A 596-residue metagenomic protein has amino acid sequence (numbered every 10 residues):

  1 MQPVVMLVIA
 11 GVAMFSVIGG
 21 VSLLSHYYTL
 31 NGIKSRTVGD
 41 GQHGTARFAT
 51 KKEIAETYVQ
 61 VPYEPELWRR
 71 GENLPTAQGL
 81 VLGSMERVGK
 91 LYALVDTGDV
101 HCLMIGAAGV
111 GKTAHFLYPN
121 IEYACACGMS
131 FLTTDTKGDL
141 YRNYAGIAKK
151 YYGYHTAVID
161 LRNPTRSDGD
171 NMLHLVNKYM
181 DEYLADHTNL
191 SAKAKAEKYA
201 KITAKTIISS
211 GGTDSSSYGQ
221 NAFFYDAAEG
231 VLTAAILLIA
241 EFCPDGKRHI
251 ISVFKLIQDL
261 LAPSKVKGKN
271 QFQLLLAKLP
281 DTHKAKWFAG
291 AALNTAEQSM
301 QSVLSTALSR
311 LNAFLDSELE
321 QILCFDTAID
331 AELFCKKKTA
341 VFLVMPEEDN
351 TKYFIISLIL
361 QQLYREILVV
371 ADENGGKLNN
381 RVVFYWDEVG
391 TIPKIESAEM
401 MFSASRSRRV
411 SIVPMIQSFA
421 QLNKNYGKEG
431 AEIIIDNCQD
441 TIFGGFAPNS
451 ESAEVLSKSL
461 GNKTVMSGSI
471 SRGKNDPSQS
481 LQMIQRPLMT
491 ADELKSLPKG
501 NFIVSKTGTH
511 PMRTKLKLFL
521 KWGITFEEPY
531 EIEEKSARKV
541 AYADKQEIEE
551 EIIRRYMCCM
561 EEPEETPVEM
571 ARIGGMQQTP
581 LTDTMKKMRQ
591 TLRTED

Functional and structural regions predicted by a protein language model:
M1-V110, A114-E122, C127, T165 (+1 more regions): Basic- and hydrophobic-enriched, low-structure N-terminal and domain-boundary segments that flank ATP-binding catalytic
Q42, C324-I329, G473-S480: A glycine-rich phosphate-binding loop feature that marks nucleotide/adenosyl-phosphate handling sites
H43, R47, Q482, T582-M585: General helical secondary-structure elements
K51, A55, S467, D476 (+4 more regions): General helical structural elements
V81-G89, A93-V410, N425-K428, D492-R513 (+2 more regions): P-loop NTPase motor domains
F402-I503: Conserved ATP-driven motor cores of ASCE-family P-loop NTPases powering translocation/secretion/packaging/pilus
